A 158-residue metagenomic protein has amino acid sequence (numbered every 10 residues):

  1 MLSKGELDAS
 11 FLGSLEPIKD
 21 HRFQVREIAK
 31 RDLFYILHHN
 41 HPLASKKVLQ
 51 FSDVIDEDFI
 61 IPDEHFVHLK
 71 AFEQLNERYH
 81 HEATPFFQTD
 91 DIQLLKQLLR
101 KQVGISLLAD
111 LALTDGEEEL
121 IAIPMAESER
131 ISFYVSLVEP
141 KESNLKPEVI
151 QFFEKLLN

Functional and structural regions predicted by a protein language model:
M1-L7, G13, H65-I123: Hydrophobic hinge/microswitch elements
K19-R26, R31-D32, L94-K141: Beta-alpha-beta core module
R22-L33, L37-F59: Flexible hinge/capping segments at coil-to-helix
I36-P42, Y134-L145: A bilobed periplasmic-binding-protein/Venus flytrap-type ligand-binding module shared by bacterial periplasmic
S52, V138-N158: Extended ligand-binding regions for polar small-molecule ligands
E57-Y79, L145-P147, F153-E154: Secondary-structure junction motif
